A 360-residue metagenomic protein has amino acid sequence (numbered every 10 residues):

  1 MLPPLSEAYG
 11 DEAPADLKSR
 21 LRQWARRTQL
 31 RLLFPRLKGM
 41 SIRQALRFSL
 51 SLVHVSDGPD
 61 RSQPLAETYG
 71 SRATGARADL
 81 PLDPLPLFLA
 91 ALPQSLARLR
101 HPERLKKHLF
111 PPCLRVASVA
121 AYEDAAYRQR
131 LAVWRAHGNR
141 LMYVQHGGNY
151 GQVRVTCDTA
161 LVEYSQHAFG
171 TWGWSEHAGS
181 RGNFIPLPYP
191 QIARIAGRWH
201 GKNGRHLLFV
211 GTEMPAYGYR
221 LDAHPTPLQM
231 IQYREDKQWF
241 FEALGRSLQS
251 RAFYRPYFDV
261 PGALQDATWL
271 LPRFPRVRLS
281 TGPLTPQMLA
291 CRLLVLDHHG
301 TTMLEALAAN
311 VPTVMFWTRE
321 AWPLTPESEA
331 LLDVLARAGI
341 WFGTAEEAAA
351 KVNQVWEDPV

Functional and structural regions predicted by a protein language model:
M1-V360: Catalytic-core helical/loop segments in enzymes performing group transfer/polymerization on anionic/lipid-linked
